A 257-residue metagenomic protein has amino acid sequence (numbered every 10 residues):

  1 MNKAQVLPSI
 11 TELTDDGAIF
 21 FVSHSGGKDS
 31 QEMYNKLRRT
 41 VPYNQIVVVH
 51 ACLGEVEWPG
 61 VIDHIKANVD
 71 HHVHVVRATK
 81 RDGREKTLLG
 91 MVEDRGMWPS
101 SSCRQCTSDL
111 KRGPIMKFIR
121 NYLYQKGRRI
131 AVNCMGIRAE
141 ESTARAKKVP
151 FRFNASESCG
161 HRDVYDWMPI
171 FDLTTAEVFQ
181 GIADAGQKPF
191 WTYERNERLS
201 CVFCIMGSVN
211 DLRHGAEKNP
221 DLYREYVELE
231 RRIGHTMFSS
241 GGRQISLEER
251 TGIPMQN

Functional and structural regions predicted by a protein language model:
M1-N257: Nucleotide-activated chemistry modules centered on ATP-dependent adenylation/adenylyltransferase
